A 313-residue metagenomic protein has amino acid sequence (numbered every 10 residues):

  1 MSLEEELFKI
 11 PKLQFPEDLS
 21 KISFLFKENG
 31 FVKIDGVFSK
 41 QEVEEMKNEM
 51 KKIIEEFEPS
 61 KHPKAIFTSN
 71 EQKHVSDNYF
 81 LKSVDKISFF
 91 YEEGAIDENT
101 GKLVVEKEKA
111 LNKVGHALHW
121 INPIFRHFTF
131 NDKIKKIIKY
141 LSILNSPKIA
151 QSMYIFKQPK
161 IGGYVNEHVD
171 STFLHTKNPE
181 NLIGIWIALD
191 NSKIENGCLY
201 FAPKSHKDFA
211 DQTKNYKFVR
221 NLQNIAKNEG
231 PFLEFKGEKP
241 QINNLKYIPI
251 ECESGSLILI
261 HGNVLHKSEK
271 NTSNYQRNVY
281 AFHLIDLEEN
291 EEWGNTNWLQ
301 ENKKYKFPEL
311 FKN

Functional and structural regions predicted by a protein language model:
S2-K12, E56, S60, F67 (+4 more regions): Non-heme Fe(II)/2-oxoglutarate
S2-S23, K27-E28, D35-V165: Non-heme Fe(II)-dependent double-stranded beta-helix
F24, S192-V264: Double-stranded beta-helix
K47-K52, F201-P203, N274: Short Gly/aromatic-enriched secondary-structure transition segments
P123-R126, I137, T172-H175, I187-L189 (+1 more regions): Short helix-to-loop capping/linker segments positioned immediately adjacent to catalytic or ligand/cofactor-binding
F128, L144-K148, K160, S171 (+3 more regions): Active-site region of the double-stranded beta-helix
F156-T172, G262-K267: Conserved short histidine dyad/triad with adjacent acidic residue
H175-I194, E251-S254, L259, H283-E288: Short, conserved beta-strand element in jelly-roll/cupin
